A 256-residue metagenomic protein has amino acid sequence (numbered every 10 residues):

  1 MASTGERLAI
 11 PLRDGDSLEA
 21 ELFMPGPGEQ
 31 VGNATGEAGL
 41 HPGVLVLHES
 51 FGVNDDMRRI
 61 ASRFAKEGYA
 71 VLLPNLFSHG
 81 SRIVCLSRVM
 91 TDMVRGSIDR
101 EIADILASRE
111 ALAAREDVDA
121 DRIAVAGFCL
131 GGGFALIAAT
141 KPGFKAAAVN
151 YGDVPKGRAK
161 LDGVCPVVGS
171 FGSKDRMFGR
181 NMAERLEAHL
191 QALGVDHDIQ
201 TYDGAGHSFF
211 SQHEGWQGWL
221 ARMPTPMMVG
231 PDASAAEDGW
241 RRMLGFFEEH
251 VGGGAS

Functional and structural regions predicted by a protein language model:
R7-D117, H213-V229: Serine-hydrolase catalytic machinery in alpha/beta-hydrolase-like enzymes
I60, G179-A188, E214: Short alpha-helix in the alpha/beta-hydrolase fold that links the catalytic acid
Y69, L76, G152, Y202-G204: Active-site loop/turn elements of alpha/beta-hydrolase fold enzymes, especially the short glycine-/histidine-rich
L106-V164: Primarily recognizes the serine-hydrolase "nucleophile elbow" in alpha/beta-hydrolase and SGNH/GDSL folds
D162-V167, L193-D196: Short, proline-enriched alpha-helix->beta-strand connector loops that line the catalytic pocket of alpha/beta-hydrolase
G169-F171, Y202: Short beta-strand/loop motif that positions the catalytic acidic residue of the alpha/beta-hydrolase fold
K174-G179, H207-S208: Acidic catalytic loop of the alpha/beta-hydrolase fold
D196-S256: C-terminal catalytic histidine-bearing segment of alpha/beta-hydrolase fold enzymes
